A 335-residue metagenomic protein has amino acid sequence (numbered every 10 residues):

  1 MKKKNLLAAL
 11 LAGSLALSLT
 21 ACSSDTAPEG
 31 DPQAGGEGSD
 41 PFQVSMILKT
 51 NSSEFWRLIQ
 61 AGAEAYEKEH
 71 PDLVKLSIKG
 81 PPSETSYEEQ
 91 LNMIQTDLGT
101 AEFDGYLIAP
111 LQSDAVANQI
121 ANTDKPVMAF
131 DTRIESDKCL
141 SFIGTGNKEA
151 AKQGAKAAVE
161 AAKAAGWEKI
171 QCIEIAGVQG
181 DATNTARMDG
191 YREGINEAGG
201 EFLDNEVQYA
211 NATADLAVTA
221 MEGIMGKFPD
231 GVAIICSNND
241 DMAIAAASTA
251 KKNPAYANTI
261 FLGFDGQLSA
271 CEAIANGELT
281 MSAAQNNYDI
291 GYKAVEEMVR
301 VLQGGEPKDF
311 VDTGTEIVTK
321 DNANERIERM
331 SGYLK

Functional and structural regions predicted by a protein language model:
M1-Q43, K68, A121-K125, Y333-K335: Short, low-complexity disordered leader/linker segments with a strong preference for bacterial N-terminal type II
D40, I175-Q179, T183, A198 (+1 more regions): Hinge/cleft segment of the Venus flytrap/periplasmic-binding protein
Q43-G62, Y66, H70, S77-L91 (+4 more regions): Extracytoplasmic "Venus flytrap"
V44-L48, W56, S77-I78, G105-A109 (+6 more regions): Structural recognition of the beta-strand scaffold that forms the well-ordered cores of secreted hydrolase catalytic
F55-H70, V74, A150-A157, A182-F202 (+5 more regions): Short, solvent-exposed amphipathic alpha-helices that sit in or adjacent to ligand/effector-binding or catalytic
Q90, I143-I170, A214-V218, Q267-A270 (+1 more regions): Hydrophobic alpha-helical segments within soluble ligand-binding/sensing domains
Q95, G99-V127, Y191, A210-A273: Hydrophobic alpha-helical
A109-E149, Q267-A275, L279-T280, I327-R329: Flexible loop/hinge segments that line or gate small-molecule binding clefts
